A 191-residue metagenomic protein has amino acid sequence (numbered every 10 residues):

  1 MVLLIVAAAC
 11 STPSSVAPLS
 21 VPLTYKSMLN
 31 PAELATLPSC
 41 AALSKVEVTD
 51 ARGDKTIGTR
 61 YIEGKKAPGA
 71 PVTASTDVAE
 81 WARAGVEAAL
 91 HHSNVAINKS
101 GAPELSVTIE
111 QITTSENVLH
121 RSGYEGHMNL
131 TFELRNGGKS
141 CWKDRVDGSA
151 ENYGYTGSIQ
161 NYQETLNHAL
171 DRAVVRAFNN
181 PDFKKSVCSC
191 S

Functional and structural regions predicted by a protein language model:
M1-C10: Sec-dependent bacterial lipoprotein signal peptides
C10-E80, F183-S191: A structural "domain/chain start" motif
T12-L23, S93-C141, E151-T156: Surface-exposed short loop/turn segments
V46, E125-T131, H168-R172: Short alpha-helical linear motifs
Y61-S75, R135, K139-F183: Short secondary-structure boundary motifs at beta->alpha junctions and helix caps
T76-E87, F132-G137: A short, hydrophobic secondary-structure junction motif
E80, A84, A88, H168-V175: Solvent-exposed, polar/charged alpha-helical surfaces in well-ordered, non-transmembrane soluble domains, broadly
E87-V95, T114, V174-F183: Sec-exported extracytoplasmic/periplasmic mature domains
